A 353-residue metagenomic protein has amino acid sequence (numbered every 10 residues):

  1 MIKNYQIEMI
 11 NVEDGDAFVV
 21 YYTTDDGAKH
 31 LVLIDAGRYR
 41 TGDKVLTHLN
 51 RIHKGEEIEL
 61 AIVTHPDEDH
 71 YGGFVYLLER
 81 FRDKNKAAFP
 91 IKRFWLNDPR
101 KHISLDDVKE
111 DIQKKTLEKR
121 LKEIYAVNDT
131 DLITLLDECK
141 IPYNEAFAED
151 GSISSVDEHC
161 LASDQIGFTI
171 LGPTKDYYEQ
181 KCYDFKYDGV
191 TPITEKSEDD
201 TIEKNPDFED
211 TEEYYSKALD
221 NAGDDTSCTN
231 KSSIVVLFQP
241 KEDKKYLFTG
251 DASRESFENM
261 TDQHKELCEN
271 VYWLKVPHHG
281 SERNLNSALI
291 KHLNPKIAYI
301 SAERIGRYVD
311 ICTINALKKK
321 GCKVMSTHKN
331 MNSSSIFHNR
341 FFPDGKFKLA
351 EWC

Functional and structural regions predicted by a protein language model:
I2-E57, C228-E255: Conserved beta-strand hairpin/beta-sheet module of binuclear metal-dependent hydrolase folds, prominently
I2-Y5, R80-K245, K318-C353: Flexible, acidic/histidine-containing loops and adjacent segments that form or flank the divalent-metal
M9, G37-R40, D224-T226, L274-H278 (+1 more regions): Short, flexible loop segments at the rims of nucleotide/cofactor-binding pockets, characterized by
D14, Y39-R40, P66-G72, K101-I103 (+5 more regions): Active-site environment of divalent metal-dependent phosphoester hydrolases
D14-F18, K44-H48, E79-R80, M260-T261 (+1 more regions): Alpha-helical scaffolding within the catalytic cores of extracellular/periplasmic polymer-degrading hydrolases
A17, S281-L293, Y299-C353: C-terminal regions of proteins
G27-H30, T41-W95, K265-S281, N294-A298: Active-site metal-binding motif and surrounding structural segment of the metallo-beta-lactamase
Y71-R82, D106-K109, N286-I290, I311-C312: Metal-dependent catalytic neighborhoods of phosphoester/phosphodiester hydrolases
